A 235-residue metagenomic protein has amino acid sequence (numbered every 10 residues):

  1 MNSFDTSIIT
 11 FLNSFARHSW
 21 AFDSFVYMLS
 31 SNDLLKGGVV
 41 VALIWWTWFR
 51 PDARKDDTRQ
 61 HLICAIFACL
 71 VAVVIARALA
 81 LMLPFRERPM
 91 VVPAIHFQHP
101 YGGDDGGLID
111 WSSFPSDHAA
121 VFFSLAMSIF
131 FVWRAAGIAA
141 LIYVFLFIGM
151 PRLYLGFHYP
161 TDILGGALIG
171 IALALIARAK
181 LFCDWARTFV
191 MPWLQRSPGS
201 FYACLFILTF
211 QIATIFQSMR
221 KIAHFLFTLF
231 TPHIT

Functional and structural regions predicted by a protein language model:
M1-V41, R77-D105, Q217, A223-T235: N-terminal transmembrane-helix/juxtamembrane module of multi-pass inner/ER membrane proteins
F4, N13-A21, R54, L108-W111 (+3 more regions): Juxtamembrane loop-helix boundary motifs flanking transmembrane segments in multi-pass membrane proteins
F15, S19, A53, L81-M90 (+3 more regions): Membrane-interface elements of multi-pass transporters and channels
A16-S24, A53, D57, H61 (+2 more regions): Membrane-helix interfacial "entry" motifs
S30-F49, H118-F123: Hydrophobic alpha-helical transmembrane segments
I44-A76: Interfacial segments of alpha-helical transmembrane regions
I63-L83, L205-I215: N-terminal signal-anchor transmembrane alpha helix
G102-F225: Membrane-embedded catalytic cores of phosphoryl/pyrophosphoryl-handling enzymes
